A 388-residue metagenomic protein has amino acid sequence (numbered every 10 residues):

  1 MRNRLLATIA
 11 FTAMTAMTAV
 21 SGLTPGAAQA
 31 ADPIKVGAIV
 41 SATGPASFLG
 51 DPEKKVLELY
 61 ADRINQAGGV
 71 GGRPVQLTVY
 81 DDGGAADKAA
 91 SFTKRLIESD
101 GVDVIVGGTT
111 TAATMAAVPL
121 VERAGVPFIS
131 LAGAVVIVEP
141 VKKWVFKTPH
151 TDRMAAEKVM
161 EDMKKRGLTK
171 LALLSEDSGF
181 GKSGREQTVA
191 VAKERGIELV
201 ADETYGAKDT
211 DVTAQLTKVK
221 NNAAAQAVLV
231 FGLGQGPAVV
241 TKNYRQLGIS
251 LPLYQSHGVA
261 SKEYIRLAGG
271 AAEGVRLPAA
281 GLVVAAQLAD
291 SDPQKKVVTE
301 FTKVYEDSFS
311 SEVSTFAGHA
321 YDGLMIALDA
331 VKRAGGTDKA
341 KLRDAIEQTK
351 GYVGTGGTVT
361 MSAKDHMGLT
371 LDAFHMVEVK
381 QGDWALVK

Functional and structural regions predicted by a protein language model:
M1-K35, Q66, I97, K388: Short, low-complexity disordered leader/linker segments with a strong preference for bacterial N-terminal type II
P25-A38, Q66-P74, K164-T169: Immediate post-signal peptide segment of exported/extracytoplasmic ligand-binding proteins
I34-E58, Y80-D87, T109-T110, L174-K182 (+3 more regions): Extracytoplasmic "Venus flytrap"
F48-K55, A67-I137, T148, Y205-D209 (+2 more regions): Beta-alpha junction/loop-to-helix N-cap segments that form part of ligand/metal-binding clefts
S91, V135-I137, K143-G248, S291-D292 (+1 more regions): Extracellular/periplasmic Venus flytrap/periplasmic-binding protein
L96, D100-T109, I129-L131, K170-S175 (+4 more regions): Periplasmic-binding protein-like
T241-H319, D383-L386: Extracellular/periplasmic periplasmic-binding protein-like sensory domains
V304-A317, L328-W384: Segments of small-molecule ligand-sensing domains
